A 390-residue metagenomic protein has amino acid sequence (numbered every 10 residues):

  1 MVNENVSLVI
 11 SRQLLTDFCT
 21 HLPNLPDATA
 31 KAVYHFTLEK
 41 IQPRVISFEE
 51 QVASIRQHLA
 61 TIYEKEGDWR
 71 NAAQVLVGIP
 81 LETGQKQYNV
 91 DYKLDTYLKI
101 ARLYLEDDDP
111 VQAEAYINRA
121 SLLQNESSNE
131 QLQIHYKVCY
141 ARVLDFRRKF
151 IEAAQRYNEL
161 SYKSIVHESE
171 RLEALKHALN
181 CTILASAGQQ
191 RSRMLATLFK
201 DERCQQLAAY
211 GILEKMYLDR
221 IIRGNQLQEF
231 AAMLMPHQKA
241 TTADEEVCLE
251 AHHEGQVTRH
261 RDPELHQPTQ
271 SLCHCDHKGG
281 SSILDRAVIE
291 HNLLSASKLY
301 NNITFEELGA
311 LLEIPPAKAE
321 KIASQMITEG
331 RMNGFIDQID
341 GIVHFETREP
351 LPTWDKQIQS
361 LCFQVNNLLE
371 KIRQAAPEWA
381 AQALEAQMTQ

Functional and structural regions predicted by a protein language model:
M1-F48, V52-K65, R70-Q390: Charged, E/D/K/R/S-rich low-complexity terminal regions of large eukaryotic assembly subunits
